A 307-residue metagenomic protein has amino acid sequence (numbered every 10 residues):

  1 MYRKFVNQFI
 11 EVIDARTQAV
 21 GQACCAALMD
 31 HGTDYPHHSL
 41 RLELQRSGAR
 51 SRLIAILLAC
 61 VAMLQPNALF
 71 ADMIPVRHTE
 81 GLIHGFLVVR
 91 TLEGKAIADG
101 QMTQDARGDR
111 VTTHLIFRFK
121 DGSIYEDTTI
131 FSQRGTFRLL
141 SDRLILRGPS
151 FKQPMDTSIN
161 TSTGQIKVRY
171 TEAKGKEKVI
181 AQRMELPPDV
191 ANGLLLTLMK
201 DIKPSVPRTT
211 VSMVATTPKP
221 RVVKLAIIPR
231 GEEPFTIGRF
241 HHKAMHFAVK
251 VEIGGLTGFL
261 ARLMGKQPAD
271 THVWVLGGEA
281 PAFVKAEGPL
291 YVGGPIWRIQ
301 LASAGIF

Functional and structural regions predicted by a protein language model:
Y2-F5, F9, Y35: Aromatic (phenylalanine/tyrosine) cluster motif
F5-Q8, A15, C24, A49: Compositionally biased, low-complexity intrinsically disordered regions
Q22-A26, D30-P36, L40-R50: Short, low-complexity intrinsically disordered segments enriched in A/P/G/S/L with frequent Arg, especially at protein
S51-L57: Sec-dependent signal peptide recognition, specifically the positively charged N-region followed immediately by
F70-T163, R208-F307: Acidic, serine/threonine-rich low-complexity disordered tracts
T171-V206: Surface-exposed beta-loop interaction hotspot
